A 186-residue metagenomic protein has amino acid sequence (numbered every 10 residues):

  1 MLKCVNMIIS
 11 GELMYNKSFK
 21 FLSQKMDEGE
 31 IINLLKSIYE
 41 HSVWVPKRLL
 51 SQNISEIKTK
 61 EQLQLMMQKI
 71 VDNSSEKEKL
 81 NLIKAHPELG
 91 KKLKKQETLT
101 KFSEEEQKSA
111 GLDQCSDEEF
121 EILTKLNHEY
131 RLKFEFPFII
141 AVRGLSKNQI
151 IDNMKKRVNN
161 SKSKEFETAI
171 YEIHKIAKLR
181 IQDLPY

Functional and structural regions predicted by a protein language model:
M7-I8: Generic short N-terminal amphipathic or hydrophobic helices
G11-S37: Charged, compositionally biased N-terminal leader segments and the immediate start of the first structured element
L22-S23, K47-L126, I176-Y186: Aromatic-anchored, charged helix-turn/loop surface patch used as a conserved interaction hotspot
E28-I31, V45, K147-I150: N-terminal alpha-helical segment
S42-V43, L49, F138: Residue-level signal for inorganic ion chemistry
C115, E119-Y186: C-terminal non-catalytic interaction appendages of large macromolecular assemblies
